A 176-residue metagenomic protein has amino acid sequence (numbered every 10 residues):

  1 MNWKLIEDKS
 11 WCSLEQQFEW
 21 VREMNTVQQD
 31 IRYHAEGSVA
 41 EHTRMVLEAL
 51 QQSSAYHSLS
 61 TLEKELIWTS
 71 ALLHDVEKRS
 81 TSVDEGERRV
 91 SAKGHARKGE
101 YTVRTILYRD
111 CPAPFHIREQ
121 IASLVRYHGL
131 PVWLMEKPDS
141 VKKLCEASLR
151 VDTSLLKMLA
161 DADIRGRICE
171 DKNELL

Functional and structural regions predicted by a protein language model:
M1-E85: Acidic/His-rich, divalent-metal-binding segments that scaffold phosphate/diphosphate chemistry
M1-N2, N173-L176: Short amphipathic alpha-helical segments
H42, I121, L175-L176: General structural feature for long, well-ordered alpha-helical segments within catalytic domains of soluble enzymes
Q52-K172: Divalent metal-dependent catalytic cores for phosphoryl transfer on phosphate-bearing substrates
